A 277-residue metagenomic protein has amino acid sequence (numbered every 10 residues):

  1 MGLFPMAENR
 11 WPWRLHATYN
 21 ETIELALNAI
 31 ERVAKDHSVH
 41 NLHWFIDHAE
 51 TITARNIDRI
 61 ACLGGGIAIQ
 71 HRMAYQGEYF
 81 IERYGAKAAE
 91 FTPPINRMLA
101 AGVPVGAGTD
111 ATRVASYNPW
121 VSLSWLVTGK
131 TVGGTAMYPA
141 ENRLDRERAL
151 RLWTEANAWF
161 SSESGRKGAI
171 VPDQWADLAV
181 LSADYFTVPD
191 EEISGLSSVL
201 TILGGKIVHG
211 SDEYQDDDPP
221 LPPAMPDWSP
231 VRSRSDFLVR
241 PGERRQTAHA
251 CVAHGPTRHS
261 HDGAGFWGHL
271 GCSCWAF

Functional and structural regions predicted by a protein language model:
M1-T92, A100, G106, S182 (+2 more regions): Active-site core of metal-dependent hydrolases
Y19, T53, P94-N96, N118 (+2 more regions): Helix N-cap and loop-to-helix transition residues
E24-L27, E31, N96-L99, W120 (+3 more regions): Predominant activation on well-ordered alpha-helical scaffold segments within soluble catalytic domains
P104, A111-F277: Active-site microenvironment of metallo-dependent hydrolases
